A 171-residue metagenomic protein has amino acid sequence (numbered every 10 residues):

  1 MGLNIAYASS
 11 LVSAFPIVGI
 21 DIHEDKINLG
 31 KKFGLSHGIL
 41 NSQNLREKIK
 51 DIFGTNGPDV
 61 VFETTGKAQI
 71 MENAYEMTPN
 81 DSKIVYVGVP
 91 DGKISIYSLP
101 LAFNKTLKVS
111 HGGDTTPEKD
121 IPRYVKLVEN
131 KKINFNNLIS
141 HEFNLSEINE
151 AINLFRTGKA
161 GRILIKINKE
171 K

Functional and structural regions predicted by a protein language model:
M1-Q43: Mid-domain Rossmann-like dinucleotide-binding core that forms the NAD(H)/NADP(H) cofactor-binding site
I5, K26, L45, I70 (+1 more regions): Hydrophobic alpha-helical segments typical of transmembrane helices and their membrane-interface/capping positions
D21-I22, Q43-N44, T65-G66, T116-K119 (+1 more regions): Short beta->alpha linker loops
H23, P90, G113, N168: Residues in the short beta-alpha loop(s) of Rossmann-like NAD(P)-binding domains
E24, E72-E76, I121-K171: C-terminal hydrophobic helical "lid"/dimerization subdomain of Rossmann-like NAD(P)H-dependent oxidoreductases
N28, F33-K108: Glycine-rich cofactor phosphate-binding loops and adjacent beta1-alpha1 units of small-molecule cofactor enzyme domains
K50-D51, T55, K93-H141, N149-E150: C-terminal substrate-binding/catalytic core of Rossmann-like NAD(P)-dependent dehydrogenases/reductases
